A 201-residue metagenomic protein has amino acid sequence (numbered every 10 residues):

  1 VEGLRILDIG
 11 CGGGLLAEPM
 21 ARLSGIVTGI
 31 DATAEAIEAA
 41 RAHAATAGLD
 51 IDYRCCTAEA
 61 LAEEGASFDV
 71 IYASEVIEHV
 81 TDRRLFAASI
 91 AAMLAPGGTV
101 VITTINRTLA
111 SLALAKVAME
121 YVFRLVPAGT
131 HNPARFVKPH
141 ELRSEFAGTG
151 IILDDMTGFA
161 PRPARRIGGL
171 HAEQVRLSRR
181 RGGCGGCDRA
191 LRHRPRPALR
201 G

Functional and structural regions predicted by a protein language model:
L4-G10: Conserved class I S-adenosyl-L-methionine
G13-A60: Class I SAM-dependent methyltransferase SAM/SAH-binding core
A47, V122, S144, G148-G201: A C-terminal cap/extension of S-adenosyl-L-methionine-dependent methyltransferases that defines the acceptor-substrate
Y72: A conserved beta-strand element that flanks and buttresses the S-adenosyl-L-methionine
V76: Hydrophobic adenine-recognition pocket in adenosine-nucleotide-binding enzymes
L85-P96: A short glycine-rich, Lys/Arg-flanked "PGG" loop and its adjoining helix->strand segment in the class I
T99-F123: Conserved class I S-adenosyl-L-methionine
R124-E141: Acceptor-substrate binding/catalytic loop of class I
